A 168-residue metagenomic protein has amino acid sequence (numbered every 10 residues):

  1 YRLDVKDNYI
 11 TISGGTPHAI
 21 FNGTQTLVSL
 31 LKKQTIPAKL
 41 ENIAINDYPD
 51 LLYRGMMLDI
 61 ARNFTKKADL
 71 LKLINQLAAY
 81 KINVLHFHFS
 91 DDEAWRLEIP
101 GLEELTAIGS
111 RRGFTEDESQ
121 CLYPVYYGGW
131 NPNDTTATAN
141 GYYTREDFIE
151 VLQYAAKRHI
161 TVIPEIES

Functional and structural regions predicted by a protein language model:
Y1-Y53: Contiguous, structured surface segment used for ligand recognition
I10-G14, D59-N63, A137-G141: Second-shell loop/turn segments in exported
I20, L70, T144, F148: Aromatic/hydrophobic pocket-lining residues that form the small-molecule binding cavity in soluble enzyme cores
L51-R54, K81-N83, A156-I160: Short, well-ordered coil/turn segments that N-cap beta-strands
M56-D92, R96: A conserved hydrophobic secondary-structure block that centers on an alpha-helix together with its immediately flanking
L73, V151, V162: Aromatic/hydrophobic pocket-lining residues that form π-stacking "cages" and hydrophobic walls in ligand
F87-S90, I163-E167: Generic beta-strand/beta-sheet core signal
E93-K157: Aromatic- and acidic-residue-enriched carbohydrate-binding clefts of CAZyme catalytic domains
